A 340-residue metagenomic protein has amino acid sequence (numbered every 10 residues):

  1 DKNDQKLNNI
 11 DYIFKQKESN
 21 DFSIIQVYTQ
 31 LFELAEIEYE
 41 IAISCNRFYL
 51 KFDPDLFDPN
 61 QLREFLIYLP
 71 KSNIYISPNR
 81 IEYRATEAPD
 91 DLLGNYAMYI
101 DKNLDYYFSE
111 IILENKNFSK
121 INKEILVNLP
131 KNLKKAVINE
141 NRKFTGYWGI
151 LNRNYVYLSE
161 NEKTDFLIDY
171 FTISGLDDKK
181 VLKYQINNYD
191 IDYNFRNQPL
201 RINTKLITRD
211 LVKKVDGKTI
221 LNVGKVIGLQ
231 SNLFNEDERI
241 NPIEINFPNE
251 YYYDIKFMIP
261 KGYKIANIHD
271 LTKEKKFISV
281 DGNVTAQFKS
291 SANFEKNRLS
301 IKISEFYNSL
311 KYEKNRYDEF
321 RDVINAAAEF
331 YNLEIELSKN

Functional and structural regions predicted by a protein language model:
D1-N340: A sensor for short, sequence-defined functional sites
